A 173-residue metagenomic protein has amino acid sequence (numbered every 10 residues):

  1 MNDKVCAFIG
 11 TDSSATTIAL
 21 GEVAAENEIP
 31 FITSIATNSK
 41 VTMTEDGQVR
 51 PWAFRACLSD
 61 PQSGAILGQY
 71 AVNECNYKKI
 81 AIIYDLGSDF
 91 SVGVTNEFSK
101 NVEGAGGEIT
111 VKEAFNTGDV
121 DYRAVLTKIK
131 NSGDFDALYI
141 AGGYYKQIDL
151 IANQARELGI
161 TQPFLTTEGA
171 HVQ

Functional and structural regions predicted by a protein language model:
M1, V72-N73, K130-N131, R156: Non-catalytic positions within long, well-ordered alpha-helices that form the structural scaffold/packing of enzyme
M1-F8, S132-L138: Short acidic/histidine-rich motifs immediately flanking catalytic phosphotransfer sites in two-component signaling
M1-N2, S63-I66, A114-I129: Structural motif
K4-E113, P163-Q173: Extracytoplasmic ligand/sensor domains, especially the bilobed periplasmic-binding protein
S14-E26, V120-T127, D134-L158: Hydrophobic alpha-helical
T33, N116-T117, Y139: Short acidic/polar alpha-helix capping motifs at helix-coil junctions
A81-I83, A114, D136-A137, A155: A generic structural signal for ordered secondary structure
